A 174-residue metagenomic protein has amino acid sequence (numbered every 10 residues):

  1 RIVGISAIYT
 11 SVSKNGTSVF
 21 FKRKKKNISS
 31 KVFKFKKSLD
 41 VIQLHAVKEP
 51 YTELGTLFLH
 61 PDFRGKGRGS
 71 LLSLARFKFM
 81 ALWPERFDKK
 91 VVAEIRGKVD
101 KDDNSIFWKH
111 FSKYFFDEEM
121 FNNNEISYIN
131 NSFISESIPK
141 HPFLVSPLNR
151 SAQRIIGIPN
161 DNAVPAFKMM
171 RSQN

Functional and structural regions predicted by a protein language model:
I2-G4: Glycine-rich acetyl-CoA-binding "A-motif" of GNAT/NAT acetyltransferases
A7: Short hydrophobic beta-strand segments that form the core of ligand-binding sensory/regulatory domains
T10-T56, F115, M120-Y128: Conserved acyl-donor/pantetheine-binding loop and adjacent beta-alpha core of acyl/acetyltransferases and related
F35-H60, E136-I156: Alpha-helix-centered segments that form part of catalytic cores
K37-L39, T56-L59, R64-M80: Conserved acetyl-CoA-binding loop-helix of GNAT-fold acetyltransferases
V47-L57, M80-R96, I106, Q153-G157: Conserved GNAT acetyl-CoA-binding A-motif
L72-A75, E85-I126: Glycine- and acidic-residue-rich phosphate-binding/metal-coordinating active-site segment common to enzymes that handle
E119-N174: Long, charge-rich C-terminal accessory regions
